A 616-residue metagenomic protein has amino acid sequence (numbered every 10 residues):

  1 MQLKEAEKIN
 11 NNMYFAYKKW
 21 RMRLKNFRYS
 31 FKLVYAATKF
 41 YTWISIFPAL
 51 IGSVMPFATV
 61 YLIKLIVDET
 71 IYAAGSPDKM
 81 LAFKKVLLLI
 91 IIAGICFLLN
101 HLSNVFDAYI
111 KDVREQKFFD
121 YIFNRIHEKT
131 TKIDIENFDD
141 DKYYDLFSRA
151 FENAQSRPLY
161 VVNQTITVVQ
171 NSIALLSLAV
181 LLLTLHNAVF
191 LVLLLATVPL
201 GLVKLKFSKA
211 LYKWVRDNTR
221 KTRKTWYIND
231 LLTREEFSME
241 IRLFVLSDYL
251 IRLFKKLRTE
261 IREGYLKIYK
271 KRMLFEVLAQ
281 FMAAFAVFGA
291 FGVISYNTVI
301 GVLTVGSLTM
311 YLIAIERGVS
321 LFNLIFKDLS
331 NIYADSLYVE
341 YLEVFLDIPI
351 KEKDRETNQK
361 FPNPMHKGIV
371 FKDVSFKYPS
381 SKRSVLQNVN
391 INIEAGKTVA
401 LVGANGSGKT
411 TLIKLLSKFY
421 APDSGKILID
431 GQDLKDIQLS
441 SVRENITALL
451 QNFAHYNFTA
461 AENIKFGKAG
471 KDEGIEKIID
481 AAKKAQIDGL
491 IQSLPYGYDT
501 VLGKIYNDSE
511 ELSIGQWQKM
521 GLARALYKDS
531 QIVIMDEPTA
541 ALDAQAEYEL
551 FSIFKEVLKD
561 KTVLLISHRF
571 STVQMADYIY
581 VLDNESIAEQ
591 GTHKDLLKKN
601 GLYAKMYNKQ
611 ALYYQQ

Functional and structural regions predicted by a protein language model:
M1-P56, G75-L89, D107-K111, E128 (+9 more regions): Membrane-integrated ABC transporters
E7-A16, R125-S156, N218-R252, V344-T357 (+3 more regions): Short intracellular "coupling" helices and adjacent cytoplasmic loop segments at the cytosolic face of multi-pass
A16, T59-I63, F97-D139, Y143 (+5 more regions): Juxtamembrane helix-loop junctions of ABC transporter transmembrane domains
A36, F151-V161, K213, D217-R220 (+7 more regions): An intracellular "coupling" helix at the cytosolic face of ABC transporter transmembrane type-1 domains
T42-F106, V180-L211, F285-G292, Y296-V305 (+1 more regions): Transmembrane helix-loop-helix hairpins at lipid-water interfaces of multipass membrane proteins, especially the type-1
T130, F254, F371-D373: Conserved catalytic Walker-motif region of ABC-type ATPase nucleotide-binding domains
D217, L246, A290, Y311-D347: Cytosolic ends of transmembrane helices, especially the final helix of ABC transmembrane type-1 domains
Q359-Q616: ABC-type nucleotide-binding domain
